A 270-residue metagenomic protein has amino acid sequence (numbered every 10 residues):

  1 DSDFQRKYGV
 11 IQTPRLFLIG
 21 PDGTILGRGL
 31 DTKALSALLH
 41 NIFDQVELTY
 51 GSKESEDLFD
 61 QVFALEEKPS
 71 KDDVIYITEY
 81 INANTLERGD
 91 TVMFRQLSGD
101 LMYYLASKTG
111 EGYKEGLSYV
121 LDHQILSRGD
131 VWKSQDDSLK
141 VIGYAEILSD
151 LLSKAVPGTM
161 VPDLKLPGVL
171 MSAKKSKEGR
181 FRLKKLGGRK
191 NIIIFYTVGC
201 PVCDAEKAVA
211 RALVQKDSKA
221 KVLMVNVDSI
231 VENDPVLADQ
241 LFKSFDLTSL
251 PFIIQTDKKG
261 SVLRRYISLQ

Functional and structural regions predicted by a protein language model:
D1-S2, S218-A238: Thiol-based oxidoreductase modules, predominantly thioredoxin-like and allied folds used for disulfide exchange
S2-H40, D239-Q270: Thiol/disulfide oxidoreductase modules built on the thioredoxin-like
D3, G27-G179: Oxidative protein folding and maturation machinery
P21, G187-N191, S218-K221, K258: Loop/turn elements at helix/coil->beta-strand transitions in domains of secreted/extracellular proteins
Y104-A106, G199-P201, S229-I230: Short acidic, S/G/P-rich loop/turn micro-motifs used as interaction or catalytic elements
S176-A210: Short active-site neighborhood of thiol/selenol oxidoreductases, capturing the structured segment around
L186-G187, K216-D217, F245-S249: A structural signal for short secondary-structure junctions
A208-D228, S244, V262, S268-Q270: Sequence context surrounding c-type heme c attachment/ligation sites in exported
